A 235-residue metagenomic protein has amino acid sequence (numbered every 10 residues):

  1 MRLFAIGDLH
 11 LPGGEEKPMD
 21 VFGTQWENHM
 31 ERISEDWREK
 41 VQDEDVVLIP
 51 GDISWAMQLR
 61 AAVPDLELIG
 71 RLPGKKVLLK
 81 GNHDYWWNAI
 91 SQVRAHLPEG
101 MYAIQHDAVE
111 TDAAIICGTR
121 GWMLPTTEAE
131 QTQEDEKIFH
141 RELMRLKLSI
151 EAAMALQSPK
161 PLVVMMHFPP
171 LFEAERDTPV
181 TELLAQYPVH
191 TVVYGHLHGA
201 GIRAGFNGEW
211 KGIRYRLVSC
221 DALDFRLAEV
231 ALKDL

Functional and structural regions predicted by a protein language model:
M1-F4: Extreme N-terminal starter segment of soluble prokaryotic enzymes
G7-H10, G51-S54, N82-D84, D107 (+4 more regions): Active-site metal-binding loops of divalent metal-dependent hydrolases
L9-P12, W87-E175, D234-L235: Conserved catalytic scaffold of divalent metal-dependent phosphoesterases
G14-M19, I90-S91, E128-A129, D177 (+2 more regions): Short aromatic-enriched loop/helix-cap "lid" or pocket-rim segments at secondary-structure transitions that line
E15-T111, R176-V189, K211-S219: Core catalytic region of metal-dependent phosphoesterases/phosphodiesterases, especially metallo-beta-lactamase-like
R38-E39, M154, V230-K233: Short amphipathic alpha-helix with an adjacent loop that forms part of the alpha/beta core around
V47, L162-V164, V192: Receiver (REC) domain switch-region micro-motif
V77, P170-L235: Conserved beta-sheet core of the metallophosphoesterase superfamily
